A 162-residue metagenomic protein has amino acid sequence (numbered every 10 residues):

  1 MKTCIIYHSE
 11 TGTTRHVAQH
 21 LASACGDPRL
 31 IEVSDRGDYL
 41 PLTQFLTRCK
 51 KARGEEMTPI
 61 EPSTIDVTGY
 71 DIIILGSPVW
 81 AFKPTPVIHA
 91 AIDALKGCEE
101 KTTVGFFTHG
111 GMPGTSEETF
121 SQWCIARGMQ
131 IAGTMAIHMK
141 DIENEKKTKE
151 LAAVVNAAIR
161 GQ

Functional and structural regions predicted by a protein language model:
M1-L75, F82-D93, G97, A153-Q162: N-terminal beta1-alpha1-beta2 submodule of the flavodoxin-like/Rossmannoid cofactor-binding fold
S9, P78-V79, F107-G110: Residue-level signal for short, function-critical loop segments
R15-A18, T85-I88, G114-E118, N144-T148: Conserved strand-to-helix beginnings and helix N-cap segments that scaffold or border functional pockets
D38-L40, P113, D141: Generic structural signal for helix capping and beta-alpha/helix-loop junctions
S63, Q130-Q162: Glycine-rich phosphate/pyrophosphate-binding loop and the adjoining helix
A81-F82, D141: Short, small-residue-enriched loops and turns at beta-alpha junctions that line or gate enzyme active sites
E99-K101: A glycine-biased structural micro-motif
V104-H138: Short, glycine-/small-residue-rich phosphate/pyrophosphate-handling segment
